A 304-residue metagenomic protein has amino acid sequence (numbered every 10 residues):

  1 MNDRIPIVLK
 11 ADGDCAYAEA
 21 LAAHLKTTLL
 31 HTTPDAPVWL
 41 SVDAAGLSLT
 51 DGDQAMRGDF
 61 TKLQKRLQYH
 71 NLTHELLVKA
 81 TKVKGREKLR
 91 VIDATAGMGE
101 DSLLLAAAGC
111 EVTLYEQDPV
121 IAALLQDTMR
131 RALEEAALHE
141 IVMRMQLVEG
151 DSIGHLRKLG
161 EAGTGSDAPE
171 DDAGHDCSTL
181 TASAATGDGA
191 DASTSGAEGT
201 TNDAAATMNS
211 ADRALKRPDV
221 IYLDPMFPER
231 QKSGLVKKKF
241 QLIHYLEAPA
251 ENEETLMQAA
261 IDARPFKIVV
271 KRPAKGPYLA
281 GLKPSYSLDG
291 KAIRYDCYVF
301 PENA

Functional and structural regions predicted by a protein language model:
M1-L89: S-adenosyl-L-methionine
E75-K82, L89-I92, A96-A137, Q146-G150: SAM cofactor-binding core of SAM-dependent methyltransferases, primarily the Rossmann-like beta-alpha-beta module
V91-L104, R217-K237: Conserved proline-anchored active-site loop of SAM-dependent methyltransferases that bridges a beta-strand
D118, A122-D172, C177, D203-L215: S-adenosyl-L-methionine
H155-G165, A248-I261: A short, acidic, amphipathic alpha-helical segment used as a generic capping/interface helix at domain edges
P225-L256: Mobile active-site "lid"/loop adjacent to the S-adenosyl-L-methionine
E253-V299: Conserved Class I SAM-dependent methyltransferase catalytic core
